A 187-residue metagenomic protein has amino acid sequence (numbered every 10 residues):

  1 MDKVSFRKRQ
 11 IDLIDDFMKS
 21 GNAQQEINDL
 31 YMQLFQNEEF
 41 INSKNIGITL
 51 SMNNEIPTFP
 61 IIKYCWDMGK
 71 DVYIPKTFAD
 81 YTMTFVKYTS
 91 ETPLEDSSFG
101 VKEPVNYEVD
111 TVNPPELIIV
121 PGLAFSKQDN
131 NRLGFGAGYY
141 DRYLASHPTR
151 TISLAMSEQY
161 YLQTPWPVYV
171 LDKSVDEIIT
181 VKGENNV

Functional and structural regions predicted by a protein language model:
M1-N113: N-terminal active-site beta-alpha-beta segment that forms phosphate/nucleotide-binding and substrate-recognition loops
K3-S5, D12-D16, V105-E108, N113-I118 (+2 more regions): Surface-exposed, charge/polar-rich loops and edge strands
I48-L50, V120-P121, T180: Redox-cofactor binding/interface segments in oxidoreductases and associated redox assembly factors
M52-N54, L123-S126: Short glycine-rich anion-binding loops that position phosphate/pyrophosphate groups of nucleotides and phosphorylated
K70-D71, D129-N131: Short active-site oxyanion
P75, F135, L154: Replace "coordinates the UDP/GDP/TDP-sugar" with "coordinates nucleotide-activated sugar donors
P75, P121-A124: Proline-centered helix-kink/hinge sites
L133-Y139: Charged helix-capping and loop-helix junction motifs
